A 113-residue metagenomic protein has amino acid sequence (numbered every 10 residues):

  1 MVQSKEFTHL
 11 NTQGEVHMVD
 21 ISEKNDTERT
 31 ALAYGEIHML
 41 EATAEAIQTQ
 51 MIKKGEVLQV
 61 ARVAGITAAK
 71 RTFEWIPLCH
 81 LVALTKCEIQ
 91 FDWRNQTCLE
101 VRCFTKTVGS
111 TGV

Functional and structural regions predicted by a protein language model:
V2-L58, V63-H80, L84-V113: C-terminal binding/interaction regions
